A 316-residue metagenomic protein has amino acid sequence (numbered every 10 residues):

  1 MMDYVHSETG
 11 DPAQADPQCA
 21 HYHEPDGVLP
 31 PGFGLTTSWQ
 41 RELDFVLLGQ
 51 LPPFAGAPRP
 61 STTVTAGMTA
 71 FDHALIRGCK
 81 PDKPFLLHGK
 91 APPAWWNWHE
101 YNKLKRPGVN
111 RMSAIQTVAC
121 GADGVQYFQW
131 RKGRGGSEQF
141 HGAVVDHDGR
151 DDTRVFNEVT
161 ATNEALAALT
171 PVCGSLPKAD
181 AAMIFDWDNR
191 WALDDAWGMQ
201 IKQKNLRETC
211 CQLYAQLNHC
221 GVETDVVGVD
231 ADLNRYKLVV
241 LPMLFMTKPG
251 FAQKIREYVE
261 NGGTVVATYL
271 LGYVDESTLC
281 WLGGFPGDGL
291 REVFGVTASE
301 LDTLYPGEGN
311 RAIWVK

Functional and structural regions predicted by a protein language model:
M2-V28: Conserved, well-ordered alpha-helix/loop/beta-strand core segments that scaffold catalytic motifs
Y4-H6, P17-A20, L51-K316: Carbohydrate-binding surfaces of carbohydrate-active enzymes
D26-P31, W187-N189: Short, internal active-site loops enriched in acidic
L29-Q40: Distinct, well-ordered alpha-helical segments
V46-Q50: Non-cysteine beta-strand/loop elements that form the S-adenosyl-L-methionine
